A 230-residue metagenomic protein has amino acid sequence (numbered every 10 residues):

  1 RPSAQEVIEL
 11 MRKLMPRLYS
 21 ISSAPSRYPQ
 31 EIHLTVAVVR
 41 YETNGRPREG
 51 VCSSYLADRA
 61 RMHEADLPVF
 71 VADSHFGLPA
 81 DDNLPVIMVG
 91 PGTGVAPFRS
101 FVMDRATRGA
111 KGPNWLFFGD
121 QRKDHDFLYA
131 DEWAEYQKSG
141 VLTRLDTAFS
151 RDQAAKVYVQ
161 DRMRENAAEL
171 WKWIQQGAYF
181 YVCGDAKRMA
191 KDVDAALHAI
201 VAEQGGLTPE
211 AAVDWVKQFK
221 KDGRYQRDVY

Functional and structural regions predicted by a protein language model:
R1-Y230: FNR-like FAD-binding dehydrogenase module
